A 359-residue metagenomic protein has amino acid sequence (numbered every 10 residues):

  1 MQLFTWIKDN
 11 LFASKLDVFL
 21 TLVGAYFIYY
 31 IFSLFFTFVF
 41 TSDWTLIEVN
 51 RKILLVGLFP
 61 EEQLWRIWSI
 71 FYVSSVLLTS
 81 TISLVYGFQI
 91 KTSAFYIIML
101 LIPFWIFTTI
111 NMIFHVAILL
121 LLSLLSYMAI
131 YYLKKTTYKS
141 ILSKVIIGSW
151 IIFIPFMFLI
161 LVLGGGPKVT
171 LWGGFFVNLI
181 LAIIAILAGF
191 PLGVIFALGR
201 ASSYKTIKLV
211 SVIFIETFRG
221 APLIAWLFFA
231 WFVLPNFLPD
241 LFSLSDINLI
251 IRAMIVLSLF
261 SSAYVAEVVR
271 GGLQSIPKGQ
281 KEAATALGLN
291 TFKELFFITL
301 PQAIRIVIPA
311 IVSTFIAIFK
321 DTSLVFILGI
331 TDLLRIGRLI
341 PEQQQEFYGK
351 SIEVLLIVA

Functional and structural regions predicted by a protein language model:
M1-A359: Transmembrane alpha-helices and adjacent helix-loop boundaries
